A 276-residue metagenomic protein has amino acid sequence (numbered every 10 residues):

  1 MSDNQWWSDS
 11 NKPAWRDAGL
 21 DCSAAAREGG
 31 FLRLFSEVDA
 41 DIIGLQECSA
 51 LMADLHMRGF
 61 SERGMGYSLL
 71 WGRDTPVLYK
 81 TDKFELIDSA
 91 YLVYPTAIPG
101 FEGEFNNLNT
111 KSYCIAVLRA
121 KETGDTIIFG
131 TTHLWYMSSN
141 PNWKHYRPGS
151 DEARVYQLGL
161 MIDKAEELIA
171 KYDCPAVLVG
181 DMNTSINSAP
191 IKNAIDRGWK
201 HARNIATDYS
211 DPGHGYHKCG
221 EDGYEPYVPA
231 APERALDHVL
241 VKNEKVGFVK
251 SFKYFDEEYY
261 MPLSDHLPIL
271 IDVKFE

Functional and structural regions predicted by a protein language model:
M1, T132-L134, D181-M182, L267: Active-site metal-binding loops of divalent metal-dependent hydrolases
M1-R27, Y94-N107, W135-A153: Acidic/histidine-rich helix-loop elements that form or flank divalent-metal/phosphate-binding sites at the catalytic
M1-R58, I127, E276: N-terminal, active-site-proximal structural segment of metallo-dependent hydrolase catalytic domains
A26, G30-R33, E37, L55 (+6 more regions): Extracytoplasmic/secreted proteins, especially bacterial periplasmic and envelope-associated proteins
I42-Y136: Structured beta-strand-rich core segments of catalytic domains in phosphoester-bond hydrolases
S112-T132, W143-T184, I191: His/acidic metal-ligating clusters that form di-metal
D163-V177, N183-E276: Metal-dependent phosphoester-hydrolase catalytic domains
